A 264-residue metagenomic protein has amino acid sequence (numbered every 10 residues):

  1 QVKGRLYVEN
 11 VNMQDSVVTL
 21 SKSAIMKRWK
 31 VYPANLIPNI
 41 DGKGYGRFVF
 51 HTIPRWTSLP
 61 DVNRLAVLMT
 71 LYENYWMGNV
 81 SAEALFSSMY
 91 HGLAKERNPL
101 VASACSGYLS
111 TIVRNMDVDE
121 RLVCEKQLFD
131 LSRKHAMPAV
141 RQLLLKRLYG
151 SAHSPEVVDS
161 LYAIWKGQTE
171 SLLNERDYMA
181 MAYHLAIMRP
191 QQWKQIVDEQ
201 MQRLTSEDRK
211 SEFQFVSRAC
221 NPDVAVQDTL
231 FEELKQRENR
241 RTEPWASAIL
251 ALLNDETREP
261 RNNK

Functional and structural regions predicted by a protein language model:
Q1-E212, R218-K264: Non-catalytic accessory/interaction domains
